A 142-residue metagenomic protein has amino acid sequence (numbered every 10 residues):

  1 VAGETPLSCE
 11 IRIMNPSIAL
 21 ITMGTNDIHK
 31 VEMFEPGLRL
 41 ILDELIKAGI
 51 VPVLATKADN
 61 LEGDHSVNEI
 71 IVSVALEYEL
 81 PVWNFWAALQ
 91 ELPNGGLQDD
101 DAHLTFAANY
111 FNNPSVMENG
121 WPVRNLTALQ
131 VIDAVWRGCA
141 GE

Functional and structural regions predicted by a protein language model:
V1-E35, D99, H103-S115, L126: Conserved SGNH/GDSL esterase-like catalytic core that processes O-acyl groups on lipids and polysaccharides
P6, N15-I18, M33-L40, E44 (+4 more regions): Extracytoplasmic/secreted proteins, especially bacterial periplasmic and envelope-associated proteins
I11-N15, K47, E77: Extracellular/periplasmic catalytic domains that process cell-envelope and extracellular macromolecules
S17-M23, I50-T56, P81-F85: Structural recognition of the beta-strand scaffold that forms the well-ordered cores of secreted hydrolase catalytic
T25-N26, R39-I70: Active-site segments of SGNH/GDSL-like serine hydrolases that catalyze O-acetyl group transfer/hydrolysis on lipids
D59-E142: Catalytic His-Asp segment of secreted/periplasmic serine-dependent ester chemistry enzymes
